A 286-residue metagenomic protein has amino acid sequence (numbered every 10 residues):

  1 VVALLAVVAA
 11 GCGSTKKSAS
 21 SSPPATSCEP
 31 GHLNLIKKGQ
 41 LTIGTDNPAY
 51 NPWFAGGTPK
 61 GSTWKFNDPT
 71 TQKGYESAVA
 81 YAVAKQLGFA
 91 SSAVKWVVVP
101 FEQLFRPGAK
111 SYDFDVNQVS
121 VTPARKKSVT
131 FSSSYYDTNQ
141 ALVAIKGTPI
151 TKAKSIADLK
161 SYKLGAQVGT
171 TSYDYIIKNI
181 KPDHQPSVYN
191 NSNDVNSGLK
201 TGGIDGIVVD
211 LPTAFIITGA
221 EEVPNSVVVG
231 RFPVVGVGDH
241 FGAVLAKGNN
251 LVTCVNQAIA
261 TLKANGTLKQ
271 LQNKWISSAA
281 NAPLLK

Functional and structural regions predicted by a protein language model:
V7-G11: C-terminal motif of bacterial Sec signal peptides marking the signal peptidase cleavage site
C12-S21: Bacterial lipoprotein signal-peptidase II cleavage site
P23-V116: Extracytoplasmic small-molecule ligand-binding "clamshell" domains of the periplasmic binding protein/Venus flytrap
I43, P48-Y50, T70-L87, V119-V121 (+3 more regions): Bilobed "Venus flytrap"/periplasmic-binding protein-like clamshell domains and structurally analogous long
V79-A82, Q86, T148, K163 (+2 more regions): Extended ligand-binding regions for polar small-molecule ligands
S92-D158: Acidic, polar ligand-binding/catalytic clefts
Q103, V119-S128, I177-K178, K200 (+1 more regions): A ligand-binding cleft/hinge motif common to bilobed small-molecule-binding domains
Y136-A144, G219-Q257, S278-K286: Periplasmic-binding protein-like
